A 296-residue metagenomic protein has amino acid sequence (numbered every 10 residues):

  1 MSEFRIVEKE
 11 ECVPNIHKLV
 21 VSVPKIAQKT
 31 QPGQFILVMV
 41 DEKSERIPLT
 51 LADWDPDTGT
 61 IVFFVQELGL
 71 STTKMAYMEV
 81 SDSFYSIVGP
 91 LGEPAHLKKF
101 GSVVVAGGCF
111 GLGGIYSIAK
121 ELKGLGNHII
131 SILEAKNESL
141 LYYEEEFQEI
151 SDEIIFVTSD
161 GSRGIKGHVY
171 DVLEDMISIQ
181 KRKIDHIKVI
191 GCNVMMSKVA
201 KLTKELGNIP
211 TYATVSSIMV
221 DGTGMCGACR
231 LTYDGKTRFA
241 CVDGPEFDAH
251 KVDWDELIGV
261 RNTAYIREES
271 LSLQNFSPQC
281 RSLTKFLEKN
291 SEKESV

Functional and structural regions predicted by a protein language model:
S2-V80: Ferredoxin-reductase
E8, D53, F156-T158, A213 (+1 more regions): Structural signal for conserved beta-strand scaffold positions within catalytic alpha/beta enzyme cores
F35, D82-F84, A228: Residue-level marker of beta-strand positions
V38, S86-I87, L231: A generic structural signal for residues embedded in beta-strands
S44-D53, L91-G101, C241: Short, Lys/Arg- and Gly-enriched loop/turn segments at beta-strand edges
T73-I218: FNR/FR-type flavoprotein reductase catalytic core
G114, N193-V194, S216-E246, F276-S282: Local cysteine-cluster metal-coordination motifs and their immediate loop/turn environment, predominantly Fe-S cluster
F239-D243, F247-V296: Short Fe-S-cluster ligation motifs
